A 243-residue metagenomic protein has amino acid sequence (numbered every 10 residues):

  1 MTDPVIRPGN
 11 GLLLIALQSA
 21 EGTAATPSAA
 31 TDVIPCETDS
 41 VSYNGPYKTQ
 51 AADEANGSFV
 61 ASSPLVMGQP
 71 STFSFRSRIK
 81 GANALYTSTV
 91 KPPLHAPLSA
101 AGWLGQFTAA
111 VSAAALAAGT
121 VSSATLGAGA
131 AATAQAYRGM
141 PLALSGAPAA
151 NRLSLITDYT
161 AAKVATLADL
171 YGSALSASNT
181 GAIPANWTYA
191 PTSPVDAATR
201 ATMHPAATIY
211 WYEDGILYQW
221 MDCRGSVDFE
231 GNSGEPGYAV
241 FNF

Functional and structural regions predicted by a protein language model:
M1-N242: Signature of extracytoplasmic/envelope-associated structural regions
